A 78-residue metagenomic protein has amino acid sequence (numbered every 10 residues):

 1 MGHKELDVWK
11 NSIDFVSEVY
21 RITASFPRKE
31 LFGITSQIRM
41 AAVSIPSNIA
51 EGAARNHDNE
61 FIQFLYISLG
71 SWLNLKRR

Functional and structural regions predicted by a protein language model:
M1-R78: Amphipathic alpha-helical assembly/interaction segments
